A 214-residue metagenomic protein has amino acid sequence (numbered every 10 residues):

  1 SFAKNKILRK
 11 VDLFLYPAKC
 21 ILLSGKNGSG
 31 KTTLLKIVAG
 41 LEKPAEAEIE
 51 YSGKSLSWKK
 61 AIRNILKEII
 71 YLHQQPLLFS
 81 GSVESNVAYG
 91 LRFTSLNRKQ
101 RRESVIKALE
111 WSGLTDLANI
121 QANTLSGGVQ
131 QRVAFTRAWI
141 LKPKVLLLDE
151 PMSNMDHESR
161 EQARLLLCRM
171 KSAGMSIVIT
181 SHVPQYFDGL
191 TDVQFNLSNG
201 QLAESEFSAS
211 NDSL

Functional and structural regions predicted by a protein language model:
A39: Helix-to-loop junction immediately C-terminal to a conserved catalytic motif
A47-W58, I65: Conserved ABC transporter NBD signature motif
P76-S85: Conserved catalytic motifs of ABC-family nucleotide-binding domains
K99-L117: Conserved ABC ATPase "signature" region
Q121-L125, V129: Conserved ABC ATPase signature
F135: Hydrophobic anchor residue at the start of the ABC signature
L146-D149: Catalytic Walker B motif of ABC-type/P-loop ATPase nucleotide-binding domains
